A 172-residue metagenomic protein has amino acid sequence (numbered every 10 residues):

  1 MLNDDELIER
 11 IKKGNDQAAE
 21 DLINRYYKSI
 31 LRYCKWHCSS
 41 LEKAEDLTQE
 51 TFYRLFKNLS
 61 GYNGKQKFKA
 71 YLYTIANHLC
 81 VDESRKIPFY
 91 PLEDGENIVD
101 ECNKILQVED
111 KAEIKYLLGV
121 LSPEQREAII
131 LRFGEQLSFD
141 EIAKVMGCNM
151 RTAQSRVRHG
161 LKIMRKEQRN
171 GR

Functional and structural regions predicted by a protein language model:
M1-D4, D82, P88-L118: Internal acidic/polar
I8-L31, R126: A short, charge-rich alpha-helical start-of-domain segment used by transcription regulators
K12-K13, S39, E50-K67, I87: Sigma70-family region 2
I23-L41, N58, L118, E167-N170: Amphipathic, Lys/Arg- and hydrophobic-enriched alpha-helical face
R32, D46-Y53, Q66-H78: Structural recognition of an alpha-helix C-terminal capping motif at a helix-to-coil junction
S60-G64, T74-E93, H159: Arg/Lys-rich amphipathic alpha helix in sigma70-family domain 2
N77, V81, D140, K144-R172: DNA-recognition helix of helix-turn-helix
A128-R132: A short pre-motif secondary-structure segment
